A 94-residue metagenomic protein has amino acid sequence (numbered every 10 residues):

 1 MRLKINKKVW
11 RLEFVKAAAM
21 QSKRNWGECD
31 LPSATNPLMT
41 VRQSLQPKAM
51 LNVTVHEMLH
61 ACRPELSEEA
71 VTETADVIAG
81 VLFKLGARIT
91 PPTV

Functional and structural regions predicted by a protein language model:
M1-K48, P64-V94: Metalloprotease/metallohydrolase-associated module, dominated by Zn2+-dependent proteases
N52-A61: Active-site recognition of the HExxH zinc-binding catalytic motif
